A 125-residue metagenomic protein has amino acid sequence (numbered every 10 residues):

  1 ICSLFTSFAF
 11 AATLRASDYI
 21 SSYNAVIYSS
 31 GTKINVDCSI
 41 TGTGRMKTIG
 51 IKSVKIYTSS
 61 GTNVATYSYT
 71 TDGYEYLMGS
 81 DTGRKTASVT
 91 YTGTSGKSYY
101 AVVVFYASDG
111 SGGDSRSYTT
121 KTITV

Functional and structural regions predicted by a protein language model:
I1-A11: Sec-dependent N-terminal signal peptides of Gram-positive bacterial secreted proteins and lipoproteins
F10-V125: Mature extracytoplasmic or otherwise solvent-exposed domains
